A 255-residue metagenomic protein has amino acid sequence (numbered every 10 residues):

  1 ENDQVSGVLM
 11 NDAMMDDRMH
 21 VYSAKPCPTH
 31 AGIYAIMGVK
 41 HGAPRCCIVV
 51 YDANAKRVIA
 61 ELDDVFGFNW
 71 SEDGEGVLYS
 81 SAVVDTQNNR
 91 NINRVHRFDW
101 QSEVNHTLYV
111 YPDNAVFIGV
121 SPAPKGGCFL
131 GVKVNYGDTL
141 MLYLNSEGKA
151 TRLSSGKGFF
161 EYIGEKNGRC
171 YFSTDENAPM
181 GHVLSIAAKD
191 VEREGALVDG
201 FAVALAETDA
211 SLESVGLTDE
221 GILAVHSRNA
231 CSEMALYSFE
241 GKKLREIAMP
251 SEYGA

Functional and structural regions predicted by a protein language model:
E1-A255: Peripheral, non-catalytic segments that deliver or gate enzyme domains
